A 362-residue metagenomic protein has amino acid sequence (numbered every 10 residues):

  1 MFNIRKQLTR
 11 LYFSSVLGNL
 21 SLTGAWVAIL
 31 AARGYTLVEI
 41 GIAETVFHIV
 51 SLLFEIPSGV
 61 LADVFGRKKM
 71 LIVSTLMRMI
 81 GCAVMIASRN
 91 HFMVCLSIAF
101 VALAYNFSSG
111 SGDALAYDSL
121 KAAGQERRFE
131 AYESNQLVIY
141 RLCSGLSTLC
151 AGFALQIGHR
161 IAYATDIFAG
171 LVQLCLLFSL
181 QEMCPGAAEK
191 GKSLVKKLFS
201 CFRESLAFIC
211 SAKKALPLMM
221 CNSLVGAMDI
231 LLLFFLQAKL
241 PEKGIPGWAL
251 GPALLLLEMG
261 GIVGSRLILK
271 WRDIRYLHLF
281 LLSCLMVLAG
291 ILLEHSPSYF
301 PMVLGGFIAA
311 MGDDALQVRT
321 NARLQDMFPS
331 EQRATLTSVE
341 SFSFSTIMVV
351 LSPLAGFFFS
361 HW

Functional and structural regions predicted by a protein language model:
M1-R5, Q181-M219: Juxtamembrane intracellular "pre-TM" segments in multi-pass secondary transporters
F2-L53, A212-L255: Helix-loop boundary and gating motifs at the non-cytosolic
A32, M85-A87, S144-T165, A238-K243 (+2 more regions): Transmembrane alpha-helix termini and helix-breaking/packing motifs in multi-pass membrane transporters
L53-G66, L155, V263-Y276, F359: Helix-to-loop junctions at the C-terminal end of transmembrane segments in multipass secondary transporters
L76-N90, L285-P297: C-terminal ends and interior cores of transmembrane alpha-helices in multi-pass membrane transporters/permeases
A99-R141: Cytoplasmic helix-loop-helix junction between adjacent transmembrane helices in 12-TM secondary transporters
H159, D166-S193: Helix-loop junctions on the cytosolic side of multi-pass membrane transporters, especially the intracellular loop
L277-Q317: C-terminal transmembrane helical hairpin of 12-TM major facilitator-type secondary transporters
